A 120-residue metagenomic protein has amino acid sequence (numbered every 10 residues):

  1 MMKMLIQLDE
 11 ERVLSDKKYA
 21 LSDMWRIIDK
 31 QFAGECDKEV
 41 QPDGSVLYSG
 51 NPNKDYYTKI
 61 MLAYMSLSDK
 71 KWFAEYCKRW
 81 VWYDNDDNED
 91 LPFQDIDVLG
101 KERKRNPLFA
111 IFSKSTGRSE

Functional and structural regions predicted by a protein language model:
M1-L14: Short, extreme N-terminal segment that most often corresponds to the first beta-strand
K3-L5, S45-L47, V81: Ordered hydrophobic segments in well-structured contexts
D9-E11, N53, N85-D86: Generic structural motif
V13-K18, Y56-T58: Short, conserved charged micro-motifs
K17-C36: Short amphipathic alpha-helical segments
I27, R118-E120: Intrinsically disordered, charged low-complexity linkers and terminal tails that flank or connect structured domains
A33-W72: Short, intrinsically disordered low-complexity segments
L62-S113: Short, mixed-charge low-complexity intrinsically disordered segments
